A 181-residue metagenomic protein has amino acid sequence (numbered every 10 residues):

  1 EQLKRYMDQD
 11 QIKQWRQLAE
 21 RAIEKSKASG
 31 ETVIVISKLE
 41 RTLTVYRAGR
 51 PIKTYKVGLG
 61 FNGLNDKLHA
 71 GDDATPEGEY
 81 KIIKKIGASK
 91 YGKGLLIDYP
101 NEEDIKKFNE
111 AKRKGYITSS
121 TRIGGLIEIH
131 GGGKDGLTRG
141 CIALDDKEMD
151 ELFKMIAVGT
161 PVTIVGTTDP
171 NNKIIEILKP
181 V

Functional and structural regions predicted by a protein language model:
E1-R21, I174-V181: N-terminal secretory targeting signals
Q11-I127: Gly/Pro-biased beta-strand-loop elements
K84-V181: Exported/periplasmic cell-wall-interacting domains
